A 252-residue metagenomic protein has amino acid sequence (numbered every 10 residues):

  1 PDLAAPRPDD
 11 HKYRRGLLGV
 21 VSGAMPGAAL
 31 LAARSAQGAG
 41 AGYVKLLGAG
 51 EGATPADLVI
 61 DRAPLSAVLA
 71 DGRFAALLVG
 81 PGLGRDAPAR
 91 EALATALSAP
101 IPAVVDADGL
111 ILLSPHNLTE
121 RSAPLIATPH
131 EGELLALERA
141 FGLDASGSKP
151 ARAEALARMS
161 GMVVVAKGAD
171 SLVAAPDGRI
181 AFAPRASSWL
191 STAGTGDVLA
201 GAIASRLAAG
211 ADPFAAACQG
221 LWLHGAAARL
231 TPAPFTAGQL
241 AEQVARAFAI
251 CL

Functional and structural regions predicted by a protein language model:
P1-A107, I111-I126, E131-L252: Small-residue (G/A/S/T)-rich helix-start motifs and N-terminal tracts that mark the onset
